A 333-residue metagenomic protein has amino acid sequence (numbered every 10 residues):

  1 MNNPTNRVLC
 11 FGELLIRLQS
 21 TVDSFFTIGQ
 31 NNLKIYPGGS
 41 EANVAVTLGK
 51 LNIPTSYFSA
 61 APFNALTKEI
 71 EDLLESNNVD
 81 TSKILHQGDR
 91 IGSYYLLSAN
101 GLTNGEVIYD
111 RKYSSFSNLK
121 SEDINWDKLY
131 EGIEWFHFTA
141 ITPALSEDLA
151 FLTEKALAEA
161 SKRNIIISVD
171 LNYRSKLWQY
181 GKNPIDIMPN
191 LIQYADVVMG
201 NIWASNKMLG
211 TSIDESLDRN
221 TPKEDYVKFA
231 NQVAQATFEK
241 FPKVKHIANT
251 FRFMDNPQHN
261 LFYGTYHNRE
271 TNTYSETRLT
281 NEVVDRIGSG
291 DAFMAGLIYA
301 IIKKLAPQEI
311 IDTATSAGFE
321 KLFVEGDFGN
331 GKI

Functional and structural regions predicted by a protein language model:
M1-V79, N100-L102, L119-S121, E282-V284: Glycine-rich phosphate/adenosyl-contacting loop at the front of the ribokinase-like
F11-F25, H259-S275: Acidic-glycine-rich active-site phosphate/pyrophosphate-binding loop
P54-P143: Conserved N-terminal subdomain of the carbohydrate kinase-like
T55, T81, I167-V169, M199: Hydrophobic beta-strand scaffold residues
S161-I166, F241-K245: A short helix->loop->beta-strand "cap" motif at the edges of active sites that frequently abuts
R163-L171, L177: Short beta-strand/loop segments at the ligand-binding rim of alpha/beta enzyme cores
L177-E270: Conserved phosphate/ATP/ADP-binding segment of small-molecule kinases
P257, T273-I333: Conserved post-catalytic alpha-helical subdomain immediately downstream of the catalytic base and nucleotide-binding
